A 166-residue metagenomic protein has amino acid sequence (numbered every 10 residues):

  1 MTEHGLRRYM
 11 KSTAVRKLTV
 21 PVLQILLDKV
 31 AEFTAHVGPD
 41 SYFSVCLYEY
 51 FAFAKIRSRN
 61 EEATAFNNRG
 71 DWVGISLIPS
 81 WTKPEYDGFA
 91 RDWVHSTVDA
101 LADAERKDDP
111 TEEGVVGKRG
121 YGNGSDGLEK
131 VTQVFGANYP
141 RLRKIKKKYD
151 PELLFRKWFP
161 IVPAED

Functional and structural regions predicted by a protein language model:
M1-D166: Soluble FAD-dependent oxygen oxidases
